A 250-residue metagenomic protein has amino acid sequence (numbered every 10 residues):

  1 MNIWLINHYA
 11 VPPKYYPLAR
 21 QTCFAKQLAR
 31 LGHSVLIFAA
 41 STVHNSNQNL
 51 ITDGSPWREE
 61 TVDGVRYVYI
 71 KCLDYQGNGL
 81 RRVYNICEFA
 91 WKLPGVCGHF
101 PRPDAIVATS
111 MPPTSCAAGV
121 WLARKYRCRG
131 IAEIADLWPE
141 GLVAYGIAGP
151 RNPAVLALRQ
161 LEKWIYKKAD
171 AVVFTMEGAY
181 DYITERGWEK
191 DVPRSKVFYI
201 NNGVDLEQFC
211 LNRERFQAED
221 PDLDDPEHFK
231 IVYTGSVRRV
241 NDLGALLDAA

Functional and structural regions predicted by a protein language model:
M1-D63, E177, A245-D248: N-terminal subdomain of nucleotide-sugar transferases
H8, P13, C72-R81, K125-K163 (+1 more regions): Acceptor-binding helix/loop patch of EC 2.4 sugar-transfer enzymes, predominantly nucleotide-sugar-dependent
P13, V83-V96, P103-C128, A132-G141: An aromatic- and histidine-rich active-site surface loop
I37-F100: A conserved catalytic-core segment of Leloir-type glycosyltransferases
P94, T114-A117, W121-Y126, N152-V173: Membrane-proximal helix-turn-helix segments that form the acceptor-binding/catalytic region of lipid-linked
G178, I200-G203: Carbohydrate-associated surface elements
G203-P221, D242: Acidic anion/phosphate-binding donor-loop and adjacent secondary structure in glycosyltransferase catalytic cores
D222-N241, L247-A250: Conserved donor-binding/catalytic core segment of Leloir-type glycosyltransferases
